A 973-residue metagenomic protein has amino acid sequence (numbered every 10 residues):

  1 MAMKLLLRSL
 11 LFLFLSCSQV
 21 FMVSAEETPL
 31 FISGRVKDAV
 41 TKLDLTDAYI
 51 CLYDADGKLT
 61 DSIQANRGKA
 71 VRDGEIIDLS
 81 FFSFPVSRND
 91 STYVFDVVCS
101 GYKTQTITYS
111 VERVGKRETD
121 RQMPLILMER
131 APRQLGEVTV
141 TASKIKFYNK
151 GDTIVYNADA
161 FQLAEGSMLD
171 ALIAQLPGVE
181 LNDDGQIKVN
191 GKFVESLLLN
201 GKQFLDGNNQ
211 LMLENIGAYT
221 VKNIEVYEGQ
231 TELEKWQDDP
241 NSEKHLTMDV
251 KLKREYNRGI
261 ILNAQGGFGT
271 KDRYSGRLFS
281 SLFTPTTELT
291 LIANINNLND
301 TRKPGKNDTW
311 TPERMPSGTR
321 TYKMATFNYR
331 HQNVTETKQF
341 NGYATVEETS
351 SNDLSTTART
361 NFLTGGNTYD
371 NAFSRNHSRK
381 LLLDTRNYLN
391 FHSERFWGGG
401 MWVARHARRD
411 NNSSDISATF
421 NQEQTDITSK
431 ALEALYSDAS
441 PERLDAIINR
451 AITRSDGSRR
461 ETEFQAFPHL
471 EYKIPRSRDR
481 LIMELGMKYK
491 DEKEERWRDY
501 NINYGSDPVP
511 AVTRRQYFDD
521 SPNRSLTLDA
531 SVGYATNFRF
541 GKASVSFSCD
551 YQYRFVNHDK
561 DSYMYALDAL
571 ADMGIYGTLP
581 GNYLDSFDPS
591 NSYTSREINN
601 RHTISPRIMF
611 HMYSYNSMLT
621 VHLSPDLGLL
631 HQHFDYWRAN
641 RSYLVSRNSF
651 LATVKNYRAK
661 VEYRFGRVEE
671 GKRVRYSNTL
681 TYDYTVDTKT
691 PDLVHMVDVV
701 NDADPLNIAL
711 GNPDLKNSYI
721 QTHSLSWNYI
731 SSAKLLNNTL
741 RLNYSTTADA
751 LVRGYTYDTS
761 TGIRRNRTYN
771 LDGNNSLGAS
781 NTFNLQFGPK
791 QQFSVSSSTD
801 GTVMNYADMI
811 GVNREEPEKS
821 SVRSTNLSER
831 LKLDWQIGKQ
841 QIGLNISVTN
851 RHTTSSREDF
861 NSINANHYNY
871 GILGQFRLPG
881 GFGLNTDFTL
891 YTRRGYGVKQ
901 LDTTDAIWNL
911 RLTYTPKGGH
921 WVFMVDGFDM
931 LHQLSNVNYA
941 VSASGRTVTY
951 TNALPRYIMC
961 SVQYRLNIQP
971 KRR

Functional and structural regions predicted by a protein language model:
E26, L59-S62, G207-Q210, Q230-D272 (+1 more regions): Primarily recognizes Gram-negative and organellar outer-membrane beta-barrels
E26-E27, M123-Q134, D249-E255: Conserved "repeat-terminator" motif of extracellular CCP/Sushi domains
K37, C51-Y53, D96-S100, E118-Q162 (+3 more regions): Short, acidic, small-residue-rich periplasmic hinge/interaction motif at the N-terminus of Gram-negative outer-membrane
V40-S62, N149: Short, ordered, surface-exposed loop/turn motifs in non-cytosolic proteins
G57-L59, D78-S83, T92-Y109: A short, solvent-exposed loop/turn motif at the edges and junctions of modular extracellular/periplasmic domains
T153-L176, V189, L199-F204, Q265-T270: Short, polar/charged loop or turn motifs at beta-strand boundaries
D170-L205, K222-N223, L233-S242: Extracytoplasmic beta-strand/coil segments of soluble accessory domains associated with Gram-negative outer-membrane
K202-Q230, P285: Short acidic/polar hinge/loop motifs at secondary-structure boundaries that mediate gating or recognition
